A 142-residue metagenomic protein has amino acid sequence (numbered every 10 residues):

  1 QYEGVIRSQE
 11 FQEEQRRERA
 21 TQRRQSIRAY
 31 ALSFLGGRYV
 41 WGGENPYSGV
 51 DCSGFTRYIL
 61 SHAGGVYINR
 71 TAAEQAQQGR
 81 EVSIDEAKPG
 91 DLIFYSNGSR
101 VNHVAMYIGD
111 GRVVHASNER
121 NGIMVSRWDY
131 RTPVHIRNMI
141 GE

Functional and structural regions predicted by a protein language model:
Q1-R38, T132, M139-E142: Intrinsically disordered, low-complexity, Pro/Ser/Thr/Asn/Gly/Ala-rich spacer/linker segments adjacent to signal
R23, D51, W128: Short acidic-hydrophobic sequence patches enriched in Asp/Glu that either
Q25, A29-S33, S53-Y58, K88 (+1 more regions): Solvent-exposed, polar/charged alpha-helical surfaces in well-ordered, non-transmembrane soluble domains, broadly
G37-P89: Catalytic cysteine-centered active-site loop
G65-V66, A73-Q77, E81-V82, S96 (+2 more regions): Aromatic- and glycine-rich peptidoglycan recognition patches
